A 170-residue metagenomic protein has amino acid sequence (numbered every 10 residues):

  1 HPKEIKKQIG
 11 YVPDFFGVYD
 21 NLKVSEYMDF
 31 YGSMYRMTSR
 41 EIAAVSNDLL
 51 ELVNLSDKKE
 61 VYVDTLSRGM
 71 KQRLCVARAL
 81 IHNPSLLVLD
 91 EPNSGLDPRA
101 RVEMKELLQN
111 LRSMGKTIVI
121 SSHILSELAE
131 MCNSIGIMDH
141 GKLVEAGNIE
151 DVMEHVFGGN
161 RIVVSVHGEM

Functional and structural regions predicted by a protein language model:
D29, S33, R40-K58: Conserved ABC ATPase "signature" region
Y62-L66: Conserved ABC ATPase signature
V76: Hydrophobic anchor residue at the start of the ABC signature
N83: Conserved catalytic motifs of ABC-family nucleotide-binding domains
L87-D90: Catalytic Walker B motif of ABC-type/P-loop ATPase nucleotide-binding domains
N93-S94: Short loop immediately C-terminal to the Walker-B catalytic DE motif in ABC-type ATPase nucleotide-binding domains
K105-M170: ABC transporter nucleotide-binding domain
